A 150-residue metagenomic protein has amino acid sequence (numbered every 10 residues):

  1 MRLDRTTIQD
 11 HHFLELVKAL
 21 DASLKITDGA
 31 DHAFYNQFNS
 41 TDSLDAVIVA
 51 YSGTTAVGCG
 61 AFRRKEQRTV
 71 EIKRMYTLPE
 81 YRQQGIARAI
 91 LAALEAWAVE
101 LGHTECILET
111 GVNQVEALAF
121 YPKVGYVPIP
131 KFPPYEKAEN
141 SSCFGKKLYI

Functional and structural regions predicted by a protein language model:
M1-K73, L78-P79, L91-A92, K131-P134 (+1 more regions): Acetyl-CoA-dependent GNAT
I8, I107-T110, L118, P122-C143: Conserved catalytic-core motifs of GNAT/GCN5-like acyltransferases
V57, L101, K123-V124: Structural motif
T77, Q83-A96, K123: Conserved acetyl-CoA-binding loop-helix of GNAT-fold acetyltransferases
L91, A98-T110: Conserved GNAT acetyl-CoA-binding A-motif
Q114: Phosphate/anion-contacting hairpin/loop surfaces
